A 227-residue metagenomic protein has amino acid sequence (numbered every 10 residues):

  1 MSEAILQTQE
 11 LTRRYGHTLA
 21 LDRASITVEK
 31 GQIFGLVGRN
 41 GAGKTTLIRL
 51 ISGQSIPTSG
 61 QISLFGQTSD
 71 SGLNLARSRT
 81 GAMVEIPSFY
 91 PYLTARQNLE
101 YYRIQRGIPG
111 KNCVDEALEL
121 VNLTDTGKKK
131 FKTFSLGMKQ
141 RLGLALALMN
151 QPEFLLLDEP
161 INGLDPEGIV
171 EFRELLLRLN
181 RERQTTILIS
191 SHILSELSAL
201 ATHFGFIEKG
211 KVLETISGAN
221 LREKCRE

Functional and structural regions predicted by a protein language model:
E3-T8, R13-I189, L194-E208, V212-E214: ABC transporter nucleotide-binding domains
K211-E227: Conserved beta-strand-loop-alpha-helix hinge in the C-terminal portion of ABC ATPase nucleotide-binding domains
